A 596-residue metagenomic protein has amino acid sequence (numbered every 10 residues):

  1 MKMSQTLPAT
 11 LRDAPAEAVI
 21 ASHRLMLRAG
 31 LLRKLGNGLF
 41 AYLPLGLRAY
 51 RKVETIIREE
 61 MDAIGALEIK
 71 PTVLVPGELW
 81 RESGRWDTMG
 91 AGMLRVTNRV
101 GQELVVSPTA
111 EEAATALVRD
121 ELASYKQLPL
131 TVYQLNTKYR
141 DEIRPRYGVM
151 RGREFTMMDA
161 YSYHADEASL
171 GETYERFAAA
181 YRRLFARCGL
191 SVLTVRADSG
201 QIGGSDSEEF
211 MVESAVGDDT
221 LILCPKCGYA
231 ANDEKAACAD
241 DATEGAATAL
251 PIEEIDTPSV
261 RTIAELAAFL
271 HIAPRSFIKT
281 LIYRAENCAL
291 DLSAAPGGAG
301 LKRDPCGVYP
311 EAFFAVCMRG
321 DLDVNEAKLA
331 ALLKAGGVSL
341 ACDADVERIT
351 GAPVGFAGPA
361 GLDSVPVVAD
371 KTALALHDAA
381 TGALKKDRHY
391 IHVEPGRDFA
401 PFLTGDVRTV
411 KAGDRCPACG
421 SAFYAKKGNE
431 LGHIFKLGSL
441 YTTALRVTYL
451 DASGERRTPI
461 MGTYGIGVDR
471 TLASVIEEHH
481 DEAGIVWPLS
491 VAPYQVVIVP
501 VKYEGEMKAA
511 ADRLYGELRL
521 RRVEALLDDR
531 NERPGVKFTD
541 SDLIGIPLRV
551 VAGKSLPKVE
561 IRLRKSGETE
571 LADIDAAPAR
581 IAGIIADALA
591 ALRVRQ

Functional and structural regions predicted by a protein language model:
M1-R28, A113-P145, T257-S259, E478 (+1 more regions): Charged, low-complexity intrinsically disordered tails and linkers
M1-R99, T156, Y161-G200, D321-L322: TRNA-binding/sensing appendages of the translation machinery
L74-L79, D345-R348, D529-V536: Short acidic loop-to-helix transition motifs that present clustered carboxylates
D87-L104, V212-L223: Acidic, His- and aromatic-enriched active-site or binding-groove loops in soluble protein domains that engage sugars
E111-V118, R144, V149-A160, A168-Y464 (+1 more regions): Extended, low-hydrophobicity, polar/charged segments
L266, G462-V491, Q495: C-terminal, non-catalytic macromolecule-binding modules
G484-K537: Generic long, charged, amphipathic alpha-helical segments
Y515-R580: C-terminal structured "cap/appendage" subdomains that terminate the fold
